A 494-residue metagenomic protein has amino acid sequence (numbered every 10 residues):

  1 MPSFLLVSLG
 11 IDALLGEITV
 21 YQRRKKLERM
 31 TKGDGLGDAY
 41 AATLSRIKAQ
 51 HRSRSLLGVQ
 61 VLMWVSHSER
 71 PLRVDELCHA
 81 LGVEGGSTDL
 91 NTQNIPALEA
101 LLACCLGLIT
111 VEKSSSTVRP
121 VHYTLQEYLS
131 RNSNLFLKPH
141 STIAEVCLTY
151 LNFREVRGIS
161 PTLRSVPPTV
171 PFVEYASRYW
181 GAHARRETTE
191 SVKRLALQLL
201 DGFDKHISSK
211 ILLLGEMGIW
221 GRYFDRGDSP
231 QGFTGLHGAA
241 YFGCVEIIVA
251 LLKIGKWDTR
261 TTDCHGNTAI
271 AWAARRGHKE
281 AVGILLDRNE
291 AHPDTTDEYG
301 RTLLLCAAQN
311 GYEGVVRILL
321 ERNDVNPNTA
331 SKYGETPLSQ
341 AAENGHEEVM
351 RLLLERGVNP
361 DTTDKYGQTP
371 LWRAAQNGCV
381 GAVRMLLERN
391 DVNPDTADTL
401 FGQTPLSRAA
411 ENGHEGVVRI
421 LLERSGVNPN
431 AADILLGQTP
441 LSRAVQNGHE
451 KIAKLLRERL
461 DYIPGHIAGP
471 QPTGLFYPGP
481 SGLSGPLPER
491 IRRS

Functional and structural regions predicted by a protein language model:
P2-T261, H265-T268, W272-H278, N310 (+1 more regions): Leucine/isoleucine-rich amphipathic helices and adjacent mixed helix/strand linkers that form non-membrane
S229, D263, D297, S331 (+3 more regions): Ankyrin repeat boundary/linker residues
G232, G266, G300, G334 (+3 more regions): Start-of-repeat signature of ankyrin repeats
G238-G243, W272-H278, C306-Y312, Q340-H346 (+3 more regions): Ankyrin repeat A-helix N-terminal signature
I247, E280-A281, G314-V315, E348-V349 (+3 more regions): Conserved ankyrin/ankyrin-like repeat signature
A250-D258, G283-A291, R317-V325, R351-N359 (+3 more regions): Ankyrin repeat domain, specifically the short helix-to-loop turn at the C-terminus of the second helix of each repeat
R288-N289, C306-A307, R322-N323, N328-A330 (+10 more regions): Tandem-repeat architecture and repeat-register "anchor" residues
G437-P472: Leucine-rich solenoid repeat scaffolds
